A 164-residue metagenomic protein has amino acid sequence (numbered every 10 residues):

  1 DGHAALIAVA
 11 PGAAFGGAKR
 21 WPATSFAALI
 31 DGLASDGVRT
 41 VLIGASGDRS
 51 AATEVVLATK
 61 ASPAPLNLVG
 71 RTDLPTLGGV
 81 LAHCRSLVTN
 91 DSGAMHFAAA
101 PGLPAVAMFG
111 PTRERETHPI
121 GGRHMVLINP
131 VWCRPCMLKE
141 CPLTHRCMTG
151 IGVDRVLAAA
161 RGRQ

Functional and structural regions predicted by a protein language model:
D1-A8: Nucleotide-sugar donor-binding and catalytic loop/hinge architecture of NDP-sugar-dependent glycosyltransferases
A10, H96, H124: Histidine-centered active-site/metal-ligand motif
A10-P11, N90: Short, well-ordered coil/turn residues at beta-beta hairpins and beta-strand->alpha-helix junctions within
G12-G16: A short, flexible beta-alpha/helix-coil linker loop
G17-W21: Glycine/threonine-rich flexible loop motifs
P22-G110: Donor-binding and catalytic core of enzymes assembling or modifying cell-surface/extracellular glycoconjugates
V56-L57, A64-L68, A99-Q164: Nucleotide-sugar donor-binding patch of glycosyltransferase catalytic domains
